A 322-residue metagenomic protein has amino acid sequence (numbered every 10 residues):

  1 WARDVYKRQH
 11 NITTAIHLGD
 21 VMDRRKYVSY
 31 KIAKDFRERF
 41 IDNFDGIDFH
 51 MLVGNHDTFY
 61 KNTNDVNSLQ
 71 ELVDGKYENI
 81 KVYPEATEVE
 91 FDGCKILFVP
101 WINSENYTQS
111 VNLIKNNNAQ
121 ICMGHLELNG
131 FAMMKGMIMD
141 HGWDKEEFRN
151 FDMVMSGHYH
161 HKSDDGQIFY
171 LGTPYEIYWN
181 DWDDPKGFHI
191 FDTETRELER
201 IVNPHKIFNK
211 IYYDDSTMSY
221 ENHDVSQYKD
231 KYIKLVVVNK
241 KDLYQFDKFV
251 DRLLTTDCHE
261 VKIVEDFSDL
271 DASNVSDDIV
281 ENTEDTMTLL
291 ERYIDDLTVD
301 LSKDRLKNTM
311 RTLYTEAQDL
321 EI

Functional and structural regions predicted by a protein language model:
R3-E88, E147-F151: Core catalytic region of metal-dependent phosphoesterases/phosphodiesterases, especially metallo-beta-lactamase-like
H10, T193-I322: Accessory, non-catalytic peripheral segments of nucleic-acid enzymes
A15, D20, F36, G54 (+6 more regions): Divalent metal-coordination and catalytic microenvironments
A15, F49-M51, I96, Q120 (+2 more regions): Hydrophobic/aromatic residues located in beta-strands of well-ordered beta-sheets within soluble catalytic
D23-K26, L52-T63, V89-E90, N103-N106 (+3 more regions): Active-site environment of divalent metal-dependent phosphoester hydrolases
I41-D45, L113-N117, K145-N150, S226-Y228 (+1 more regions): Short, conserved loop/helix-junction motifs that constitute active-site signature segments in enzyme catalytic cores
D57-E146: Conserved catalytic scaffold of divalent metal-dependent phosphoesterases
M134-R200: Conserved beta-sheet core of the metallophosphoesterase superfamily
